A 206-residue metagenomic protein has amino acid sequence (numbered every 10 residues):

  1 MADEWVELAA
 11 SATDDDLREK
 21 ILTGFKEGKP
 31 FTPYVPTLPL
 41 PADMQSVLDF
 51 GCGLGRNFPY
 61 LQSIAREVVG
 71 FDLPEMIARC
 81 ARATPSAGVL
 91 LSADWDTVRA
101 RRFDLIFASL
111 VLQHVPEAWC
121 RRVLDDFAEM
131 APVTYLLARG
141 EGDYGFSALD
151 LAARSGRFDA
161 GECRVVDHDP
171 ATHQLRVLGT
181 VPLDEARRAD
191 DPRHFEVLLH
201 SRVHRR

Functional and structural regions predicted by a protein language model:
M1-M44, L48-R99, V115-R122, D126 (+1 more regions): Class I (Rossmann-like) S-adenosyl-L-methionine-dependent methyltransferase catalytic domain, capturing the SAM-binding
R102: Short acidic/histidine-rich motifs immediately flanking catalytic phosphotransfer sites in two-component signaling
F107: A conserved beta-strand element that flanks and buttresses the S-adenosyl-L-methionine
L110-V111: Short catalytic micro-motifs in class I SAM-dependent methyltransferases
